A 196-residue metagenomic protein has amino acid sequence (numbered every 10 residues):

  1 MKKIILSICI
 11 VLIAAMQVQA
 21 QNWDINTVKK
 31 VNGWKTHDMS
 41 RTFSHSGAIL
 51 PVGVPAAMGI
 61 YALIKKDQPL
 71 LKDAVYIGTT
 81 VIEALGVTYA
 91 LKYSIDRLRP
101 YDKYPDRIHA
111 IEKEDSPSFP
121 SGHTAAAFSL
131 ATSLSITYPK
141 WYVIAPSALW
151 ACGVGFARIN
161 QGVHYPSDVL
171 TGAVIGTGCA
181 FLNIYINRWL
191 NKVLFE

Functional and structural regions predicted by a protein language model:
M1-W23: Bacterial Sec-dependent N-terminal signal peptides
A15, Y61, T88-D96, S135 (+1 more regions): Membrane-water interface at transmembrane helix exits
M16-M58, K72, Y89-S116: N-terminal transmembrane-helix/juxtamembrane module of multi-pass inner/ER membrane proteins
K35-T42, P69, S135-Y138, Y142: Juxtamembrane loop-transmembrane helix junctions in multi-pass integral membrane proteins, especially the extracellular
L63-G86: Interfacial segments of alpha-helical transmembrane regions
I64-K66, I95-D96, P139, G162: Short helix-capping/hinge motifs at transmembrane helix termini and TM-loop junctions
T79-Y93, I144-A157: Small-polar-interrupted transmembrane alpha-helices in polytopic inner-membrane proteins
P105-E196: Membrane-embedded catalytic cores of phosphoryl/pyrophosphoryl-handling enzymes
